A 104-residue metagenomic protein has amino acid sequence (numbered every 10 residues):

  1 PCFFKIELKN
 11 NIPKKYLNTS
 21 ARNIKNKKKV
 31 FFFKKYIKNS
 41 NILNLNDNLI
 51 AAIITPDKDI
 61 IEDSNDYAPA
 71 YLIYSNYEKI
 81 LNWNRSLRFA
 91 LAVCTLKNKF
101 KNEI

Functional and structural regions predicted by a protein language model:
C2-I104: C-terminal soluble interaction/assembly domains
